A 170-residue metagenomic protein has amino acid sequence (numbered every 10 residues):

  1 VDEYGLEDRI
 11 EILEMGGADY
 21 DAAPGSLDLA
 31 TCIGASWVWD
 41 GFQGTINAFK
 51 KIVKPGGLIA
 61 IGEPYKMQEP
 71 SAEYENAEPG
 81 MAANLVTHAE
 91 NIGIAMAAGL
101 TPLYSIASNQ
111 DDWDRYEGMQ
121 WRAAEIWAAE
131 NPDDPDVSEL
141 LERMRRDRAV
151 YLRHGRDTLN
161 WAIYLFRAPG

Functional and structural regions predicted by a protein language model:
V1-D2, A95: Conserved hydrophobic residues forming the short capping helix/wall of the S-adenosyl-L-methionine
Y4-D19: Conserved SAM-binding strand-loop segment of SAM-dependent methyltransferases
A18-A30: A short acidic, Gly/Pro-enriched loop at the edge of an enzyme's catalytic core that lines a small-molecule cofactor
D28-Q43: A short SAM/SAH-binding and catalytic strip from SAM-dependent methyltransferases
Q43-L58: A short glycine-rich, Lys/Arg-flanked "PGG" loop and its adjoining helix->strand segment in the class I
I61-A83: Short, glycine-/aromatic-enriched active-site segment of Class I SAM-dependent methyltransferases
A83-S105: Short alpha-helix
Y104-G170: Conserved Class I S-adenosyl-L-methionine
